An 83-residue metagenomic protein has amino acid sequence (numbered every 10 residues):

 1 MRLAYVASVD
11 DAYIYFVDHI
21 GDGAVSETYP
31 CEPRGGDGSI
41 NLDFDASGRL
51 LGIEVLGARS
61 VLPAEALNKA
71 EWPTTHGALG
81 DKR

Functional and structural regions predicted by a protein language model:
A7, F44-D45: Short, acidic, Ser/Thr-enriched surface-loop or helix-capping motifs
V9-G38: Structured beta-strand/loop patches that form or line metal/cofactor-binding pockets in enzymes
I20, G57-S60: A short acidic/small-residue loop/turn micro-motif
S60-W72: A short, polar/charged loop-to-alpha-helix boundary motif
A78-R83: Cysteine/selenocysteine-centered motifs that mediate thiol-based redox chemistry or coordinate metal-sulfur cofactors
